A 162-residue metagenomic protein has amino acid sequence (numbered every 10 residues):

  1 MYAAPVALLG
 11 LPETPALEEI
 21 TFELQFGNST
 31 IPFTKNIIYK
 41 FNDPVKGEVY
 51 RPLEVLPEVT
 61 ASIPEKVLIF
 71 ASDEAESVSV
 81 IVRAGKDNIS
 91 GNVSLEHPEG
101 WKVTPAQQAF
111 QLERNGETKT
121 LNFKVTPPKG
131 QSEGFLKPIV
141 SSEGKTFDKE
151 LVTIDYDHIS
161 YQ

Functional and structural regions predicted by a protein language model:
M1, E18-Q25, S77-R83, D87-W101 (+3 more regions): Beta-strand-rich binding/interaction modules
M1-T14, G27, Q111-N115, T126-S132: Short, surface-exposed loop/turn segments at beta-strand-coil junctions that are enriched for proline with nearby
A7-T34, I38-V45: Membrane-proximal interfacial segments on either side of biological membranes
S29-S62, T146-Q162: Short beta-strand elements
T30-T34, N92, Q107-A109, T120-N122 (+1 more regions): Well-ordered beta-strand positions in beta-sheet-rich domains
P64-K66, P105-Q108: Surface-exposed, proline-enriched loop/turn segments that connect beta strands in immunoglobulin-like
V67-E74: Short, solvent-exposed loop/linker segments at the N-terminal edge of repeated beta-sheet extracellular domains
T120-Q162: Helix-enriched interaction subdomains in cytosolic or periplasmic regions, typified by TIR/SEFIR signaling/NADase cores
